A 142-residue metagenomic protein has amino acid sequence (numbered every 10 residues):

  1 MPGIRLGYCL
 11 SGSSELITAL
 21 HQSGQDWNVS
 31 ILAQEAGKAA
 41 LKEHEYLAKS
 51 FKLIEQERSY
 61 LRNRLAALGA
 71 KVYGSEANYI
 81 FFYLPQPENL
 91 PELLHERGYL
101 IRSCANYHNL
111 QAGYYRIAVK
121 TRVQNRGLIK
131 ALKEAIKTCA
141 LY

Functional and structural regions predicted by a protein language model:
M1-A66, A70-Y73: PLP-dependent aminotransferase class I/II
I4-R5, E76-N78, Q111-Y115: Short amphipathic alpha-helical segments
S11-L16, L84-E88, R122: Short loop segments at secondary-structure junctions
L20, L90-L93, L128-A131: Hydrophobic side chains in well-ordered alpha-helices
V29, I101-S103: Hydrophobic residues in well-ordered beta-strands that form the structural core
E55, S59, N63-G98: Conserved PLP-binding catalytic core of the aspartate aminotransferase-like
E96-R97, N106-Y142: PLP-dependent enzyme catalytic core of the Aspartate aminotransferase-like
